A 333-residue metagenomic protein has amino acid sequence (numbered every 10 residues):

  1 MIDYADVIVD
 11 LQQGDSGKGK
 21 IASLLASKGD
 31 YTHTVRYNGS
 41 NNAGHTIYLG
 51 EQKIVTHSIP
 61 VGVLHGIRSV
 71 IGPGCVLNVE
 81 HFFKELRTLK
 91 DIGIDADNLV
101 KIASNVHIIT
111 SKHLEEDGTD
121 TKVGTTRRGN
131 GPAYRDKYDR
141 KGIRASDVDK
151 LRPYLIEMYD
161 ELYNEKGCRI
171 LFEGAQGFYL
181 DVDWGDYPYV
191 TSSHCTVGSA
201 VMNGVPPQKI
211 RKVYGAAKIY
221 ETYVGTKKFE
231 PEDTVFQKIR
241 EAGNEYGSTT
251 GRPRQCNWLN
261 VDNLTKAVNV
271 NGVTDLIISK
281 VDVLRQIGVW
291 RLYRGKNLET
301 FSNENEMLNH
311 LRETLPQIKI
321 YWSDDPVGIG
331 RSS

Functional and structural regions predicted by a protein language model:
M1-S333: Non-transmembrane, aqueous-exposed alpha-helical and coiled segments at domain scale
